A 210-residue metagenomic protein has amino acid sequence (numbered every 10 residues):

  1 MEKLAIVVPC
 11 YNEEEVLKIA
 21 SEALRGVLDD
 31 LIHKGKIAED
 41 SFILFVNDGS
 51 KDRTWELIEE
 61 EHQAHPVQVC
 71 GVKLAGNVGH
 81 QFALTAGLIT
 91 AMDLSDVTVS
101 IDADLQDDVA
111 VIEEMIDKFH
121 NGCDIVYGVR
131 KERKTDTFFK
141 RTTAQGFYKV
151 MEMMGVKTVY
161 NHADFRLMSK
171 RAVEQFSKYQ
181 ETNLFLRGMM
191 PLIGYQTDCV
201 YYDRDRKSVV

Functional and structural regions predicted by a protein language model:
M1-D30, K34-A38: N-proximal low-complexity "stem/linker" segments adjacent to membrane-targeting elements
M1-K3, R187-V210: Hydrophobic helical membrane-anchoring modules
E13-V16, S50, D108: Donor nucleotide-sugar binding loop of glycosyltransferases
I32-G49, K73: Short beta-strand/loop segment that forms part of the nucleotide-sugar
S41, W55-T90, L94: Conserved donor nucleotide-binding strand/loop of the catalytic core
L44-W55, L105-Q106: A conserved acidic beta->alpha catalytic loop
L74-G76, H80-T90, V97, V109-L186 (+1 more regions): Acceptor/aglycone-binding surface of glycosyltransferases and processive sugar-polymer synthases
L94-Q106: Short beta-strand-to-loop acidic/aromatic patch adjacent to the donor-nucleotide binding site
